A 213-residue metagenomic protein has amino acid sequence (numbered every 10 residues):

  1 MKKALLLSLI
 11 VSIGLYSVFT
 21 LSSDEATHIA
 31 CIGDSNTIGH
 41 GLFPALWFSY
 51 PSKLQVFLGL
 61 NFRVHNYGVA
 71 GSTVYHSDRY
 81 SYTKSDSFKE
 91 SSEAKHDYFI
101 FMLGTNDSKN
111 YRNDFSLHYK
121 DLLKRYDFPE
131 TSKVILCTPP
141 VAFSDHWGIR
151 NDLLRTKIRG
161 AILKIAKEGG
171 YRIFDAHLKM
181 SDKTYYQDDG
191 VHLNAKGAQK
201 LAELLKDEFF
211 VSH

Functional and structural regions predicted by a protein language model:
M1-A4: Positively charged n-region of N-terminal signal peptides that target proteins for export
L9-A26: Bacterial Sec-dependent signal peptides at the C-terminal "C-region" and cleavage site
T27-C31, N36-K120, F143-D145, L153-T156: Conserved SGNH/GDSL esterase-like catalytic core that processes O-acyl groups on lipids and polysaccharides
L42, P140-H213: Catalytic His-Asp segment of secreted/periplasmic serine-dependent ester chemistry enzymes
K53, D86, E90, D121 (+3 more regions): Alpha-helical elements of Rossmann-like donor-binding domains used by nucleotide-donor carbohydrate transfer enzymes
M102, C137-T138: Alpha/beta-hydrolase-fold catalytic nucleophile elbow
L117, D121-R125, K157-K164: Alpha-helical scaffolding segments of alpha/beta enzyme cores, especially the outer helices of TIM-barrel or partial
F128-K133: A short helix->loop->beta-strand "cap" motif at the edges of active sites that frequently abuts
